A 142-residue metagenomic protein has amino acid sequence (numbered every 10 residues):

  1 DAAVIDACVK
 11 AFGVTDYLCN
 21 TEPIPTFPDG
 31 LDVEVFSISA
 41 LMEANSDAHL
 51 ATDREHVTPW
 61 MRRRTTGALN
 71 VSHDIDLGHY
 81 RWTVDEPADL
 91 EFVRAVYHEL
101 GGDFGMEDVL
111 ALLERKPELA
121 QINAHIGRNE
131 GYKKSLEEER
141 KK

Functional and structural regions predicted by a protein language model:
D1-T26: Conserved donor-nucleotide/metal-binding helix-loop-beta segment in metal-dependent transferases, i.e., the alpha-helix
D6, M42, E91-R94: A cross-family signal for key residues in well-ordered alpha-helices that form functional helical elements
A7-K10, E34-S37, E86: Short, hinge-like loop/turn segments at secondary-structure boundaries
A11, A44, A48, E99-L100 (+1 more regions): Change "in soluble alpha/beta enzymes" to "in soluble alpha/beta proteins
T15-C19, L50-E55, G67-N70: Short, structured loop/turn "capping" segments at alpha-beta junctions
E22-L31, I75-D76: A recurrent flexible, glycine/aromatic-enriched loop bordering the glycosyltransferase active site that acts as
G30-R54: A contiguous pocket-lining binding segment that forms or flanks enzyme active sites
F36, E55-K142: Conserved alpha/beta core of the MobA/IspD/sugar-nucleotide pyrophosphorylase nucleotidyltransferase superfamily
